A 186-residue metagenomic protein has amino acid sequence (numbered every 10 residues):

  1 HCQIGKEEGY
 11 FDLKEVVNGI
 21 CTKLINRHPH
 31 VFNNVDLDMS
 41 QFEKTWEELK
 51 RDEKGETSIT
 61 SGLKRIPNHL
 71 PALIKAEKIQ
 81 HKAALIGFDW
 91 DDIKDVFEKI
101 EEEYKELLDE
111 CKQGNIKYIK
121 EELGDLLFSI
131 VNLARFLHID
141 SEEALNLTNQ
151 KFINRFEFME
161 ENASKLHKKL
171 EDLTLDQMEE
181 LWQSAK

Functional and structural regions predicted by a protein language model:
H1-L123, F128-K186: Flexible "arm" and connector segments at domain edges
